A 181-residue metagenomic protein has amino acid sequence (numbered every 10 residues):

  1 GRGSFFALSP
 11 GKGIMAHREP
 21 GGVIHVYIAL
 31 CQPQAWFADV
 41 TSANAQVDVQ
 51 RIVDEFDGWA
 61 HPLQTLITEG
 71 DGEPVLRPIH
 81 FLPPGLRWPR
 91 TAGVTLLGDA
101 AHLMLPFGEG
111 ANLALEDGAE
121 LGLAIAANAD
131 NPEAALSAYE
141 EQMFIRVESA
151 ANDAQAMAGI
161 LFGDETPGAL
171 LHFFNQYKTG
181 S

Functional and structural regions predicted by a protein language model:
G1-S181: FAD-dependent flavoprotein oxygenase/oxidase catalytic domain
